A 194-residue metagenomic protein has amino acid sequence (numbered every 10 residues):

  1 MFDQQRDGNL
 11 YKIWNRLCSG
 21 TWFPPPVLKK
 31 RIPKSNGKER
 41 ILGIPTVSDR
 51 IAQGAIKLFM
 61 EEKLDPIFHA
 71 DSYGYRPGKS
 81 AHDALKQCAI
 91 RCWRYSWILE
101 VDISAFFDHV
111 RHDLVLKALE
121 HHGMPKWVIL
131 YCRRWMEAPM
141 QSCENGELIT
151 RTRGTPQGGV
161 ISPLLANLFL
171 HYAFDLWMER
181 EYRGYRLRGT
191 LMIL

Functional and structural regions predicted by a protein language model:
M1-D7: Non-catalytic, polymerase-adjacent accessory regions of viral genome-replication enzymes
F2, D65, W97: Metal-dependent nuclease catalytic cores that hydrolyze phosphodiester bonds in DNA/RNA, characterized by
K12, R16-G20, P24-R31, S35 (+3 more regions): Conserved polymerase palm-domain catalytic core
K38: Exposed loop/turn and edge beta-strand positions of beta-sandwich/beta-sheet ligand-binding modules
I41-L42, T46: Conserved phosphate-binding loops in nucleotide/dinucleotide-binding enzymes
V47-K57, A89: Duplex nucleic acid-engaging cores and interfaces of nucleic-acid transaction enzymes
D49-A52, E61-K63, R94, K117-H121: Short, low-complexity, polar/charged sequence segments that are solvent-exposed and flexible
L58-D71: Charged boundary/loop elements
